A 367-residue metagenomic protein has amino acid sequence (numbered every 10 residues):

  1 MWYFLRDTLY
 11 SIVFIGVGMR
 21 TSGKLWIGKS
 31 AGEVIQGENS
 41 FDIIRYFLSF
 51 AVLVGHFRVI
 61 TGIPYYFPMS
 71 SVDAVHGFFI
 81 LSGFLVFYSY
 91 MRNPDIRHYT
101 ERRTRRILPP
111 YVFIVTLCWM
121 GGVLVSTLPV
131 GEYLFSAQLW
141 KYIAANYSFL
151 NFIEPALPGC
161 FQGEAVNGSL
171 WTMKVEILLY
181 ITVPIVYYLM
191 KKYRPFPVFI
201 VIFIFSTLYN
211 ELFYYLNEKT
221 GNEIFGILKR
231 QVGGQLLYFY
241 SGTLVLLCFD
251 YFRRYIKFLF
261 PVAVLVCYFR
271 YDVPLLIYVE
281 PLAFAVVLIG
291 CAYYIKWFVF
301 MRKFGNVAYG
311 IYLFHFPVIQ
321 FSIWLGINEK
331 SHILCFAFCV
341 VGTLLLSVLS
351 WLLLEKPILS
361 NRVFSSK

Functional and structural regions predicted by a protein language model:
M1-W2, V17-G37: Short, Lys/Arg-rich, polar N-terminal cytosolic tail immediately upstream of the first transmembrane signal-anchor
W2-S11, Q36-N39, P64-V75, F161-V175 (+4 more regions): Interfacial loop-to-helix transition and helix-capping segments at the boundaries of transmembrane helices
Y3-G18, V264-K356: Alpha-helical transmembrane segments of multi-pass integral membrane proteins
S11-F14, G18-R20, Q36-M91, L108-Y111 (+1 more regions): Functionally critical transmembrane alpha-helices in membrane proteins and complexes, commonly lining
R20-I27, S71-R106, P110-Y133, V318 (+2 more regions): Juxtamembrane transmembrane-helix termini
F50-R58, I202-Y215, V262-V273, F314-F321: Aromatic-anchored segments of alpha-helical transmembrane domains
V112-V175, F284-V287, C291: Membrane-interface helix-loop-helix regions
I177-S206, L246-F258, N328-H332: Solvent-exposed interhelical
